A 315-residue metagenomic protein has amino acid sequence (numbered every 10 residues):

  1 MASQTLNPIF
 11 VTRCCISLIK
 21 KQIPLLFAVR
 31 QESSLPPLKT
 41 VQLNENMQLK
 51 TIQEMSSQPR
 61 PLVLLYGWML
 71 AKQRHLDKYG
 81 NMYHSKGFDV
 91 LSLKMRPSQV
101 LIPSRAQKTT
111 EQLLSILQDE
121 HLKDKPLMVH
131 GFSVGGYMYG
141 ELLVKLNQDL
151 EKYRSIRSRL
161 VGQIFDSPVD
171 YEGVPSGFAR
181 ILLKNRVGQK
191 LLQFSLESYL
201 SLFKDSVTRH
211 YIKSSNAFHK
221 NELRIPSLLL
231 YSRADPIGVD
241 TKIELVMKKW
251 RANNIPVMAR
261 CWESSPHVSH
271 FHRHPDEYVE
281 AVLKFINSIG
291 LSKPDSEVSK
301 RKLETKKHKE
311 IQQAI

Functional and structural regions predicted by a protein language model:
M1-E45, L303, K307-I315: N-terminal mitochondrial targeting presequence
S33-Q99: Short, surface-exposed "cap/lid" segments of acyl-processing enzymes
W68-M69, V169, R233-D235: Residue-level signal for short, function-critical loop segments
R96-H121: Catalytic nucleophile-loop/oxyanion-hole region of alpha/beta-hydrolase and closely related hydrolase-like folds
Y139-D149: Short glycine-enriched nucleophile-adjacent loop and the immediately C-terminal alpha-helix near the catalytic center
S155-V207: Hydrolase active-site cap/lid region
Q193-A281, S288, Q312-A314: Serine-hydrolase catalytic core
